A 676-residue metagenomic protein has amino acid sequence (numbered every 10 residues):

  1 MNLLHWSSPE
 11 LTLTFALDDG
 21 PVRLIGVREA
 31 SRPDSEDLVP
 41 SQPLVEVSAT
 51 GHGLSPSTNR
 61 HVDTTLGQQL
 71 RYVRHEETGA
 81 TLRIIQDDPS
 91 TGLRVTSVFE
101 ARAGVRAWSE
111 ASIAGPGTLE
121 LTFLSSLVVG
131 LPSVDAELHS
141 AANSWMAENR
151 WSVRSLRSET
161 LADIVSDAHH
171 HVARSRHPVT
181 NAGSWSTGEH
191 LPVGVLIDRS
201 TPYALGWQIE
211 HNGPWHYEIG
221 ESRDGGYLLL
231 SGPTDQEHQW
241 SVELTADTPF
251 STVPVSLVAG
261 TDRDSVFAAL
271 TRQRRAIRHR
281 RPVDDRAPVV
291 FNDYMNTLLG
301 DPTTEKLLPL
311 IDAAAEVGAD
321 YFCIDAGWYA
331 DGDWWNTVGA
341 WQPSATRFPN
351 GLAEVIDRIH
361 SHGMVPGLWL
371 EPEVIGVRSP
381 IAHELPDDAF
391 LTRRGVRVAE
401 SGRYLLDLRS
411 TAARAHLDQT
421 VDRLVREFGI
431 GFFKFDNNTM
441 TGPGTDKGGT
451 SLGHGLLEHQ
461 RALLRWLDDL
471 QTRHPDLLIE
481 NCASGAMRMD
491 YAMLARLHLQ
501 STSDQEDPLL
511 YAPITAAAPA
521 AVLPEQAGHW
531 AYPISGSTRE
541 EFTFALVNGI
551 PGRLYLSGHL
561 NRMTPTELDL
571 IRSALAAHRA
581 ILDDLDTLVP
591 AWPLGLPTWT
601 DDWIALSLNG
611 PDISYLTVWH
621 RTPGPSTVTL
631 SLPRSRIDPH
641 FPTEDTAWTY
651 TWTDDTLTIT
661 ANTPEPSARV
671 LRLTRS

Functional and structural regions predicted by a protein language model:
N2-E221, H238, P642-Y650, I659: Polysaccharide-binding surfaces and accessory modules of carbohydrate-active proteins
E10, S109, D247, F291 (+7 more regions): Conserved, mostly hydrophobic/aromatic
V242-T261, L616, E665-L673: Short Pro-Gly-centered flexible turn/kink motifs
P288, L299-D301, A345, P372-R423 (+1 more regions): Active-site-adjacent "subsite" loops/lids of carbohydrate-active enzymes
V289-D293, I324, P366-L370, F433-F435 (+2 more regions): Hydrophobic faces of well-ordered beta-strands that scaffold small-molecule active sites in alpha/beta enzyme cores
D293, T297-H383, A415-Q419, E458-Q471: Aromatic- and glycine-enriched glycan-recognition loops and surfaces that form the carbohydrate-binding subsites
D320-W328, H416-G449: Active-site groove signature of glycoside hydrolases
L463-L673: Active-site-proximal substrate-binding groove within the catalytic cores of carbohydrate-active enzymes
